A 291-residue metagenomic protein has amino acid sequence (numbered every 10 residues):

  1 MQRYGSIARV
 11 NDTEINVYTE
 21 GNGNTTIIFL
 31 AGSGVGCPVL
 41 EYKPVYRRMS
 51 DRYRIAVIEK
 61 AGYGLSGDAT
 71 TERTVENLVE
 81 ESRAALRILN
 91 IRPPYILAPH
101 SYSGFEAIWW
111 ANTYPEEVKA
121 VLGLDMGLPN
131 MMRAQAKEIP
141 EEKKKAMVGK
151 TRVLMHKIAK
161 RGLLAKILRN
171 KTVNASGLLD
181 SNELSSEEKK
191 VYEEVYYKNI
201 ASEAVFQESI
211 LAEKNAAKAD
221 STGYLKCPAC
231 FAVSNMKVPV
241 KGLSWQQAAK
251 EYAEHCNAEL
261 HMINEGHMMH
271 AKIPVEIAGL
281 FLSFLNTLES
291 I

Functional and structural regions predicted by a protein language model:
T13-L65, A85: Conserved HGGG/HGGXW glycine-rich cap/lid loop of the alpha/beta-hydrolase fold
G34, K60-G64, E106, L128 (+1 more regions): Alpha/beta-hydrolase active-site loop signature
V57-A98, Y114: Active-site loop/oxyanion-hole signature of alpha/beta-hydrolase fold enzymes
R92-E138: Conserved hydrolase catalytic core segment
L122-K160: Flexible "cap/lid" loop of the alpha/beta hydrolase fold
L184-H255, N264: Conserved serine/cysteine hydrolase catalytic core
M262-P274: Catalytic histidine-centered segment of alpha/beta-hydrolase-like enzymes
A271-S283: Post-His helix in hydrolase/transferase enzymes
